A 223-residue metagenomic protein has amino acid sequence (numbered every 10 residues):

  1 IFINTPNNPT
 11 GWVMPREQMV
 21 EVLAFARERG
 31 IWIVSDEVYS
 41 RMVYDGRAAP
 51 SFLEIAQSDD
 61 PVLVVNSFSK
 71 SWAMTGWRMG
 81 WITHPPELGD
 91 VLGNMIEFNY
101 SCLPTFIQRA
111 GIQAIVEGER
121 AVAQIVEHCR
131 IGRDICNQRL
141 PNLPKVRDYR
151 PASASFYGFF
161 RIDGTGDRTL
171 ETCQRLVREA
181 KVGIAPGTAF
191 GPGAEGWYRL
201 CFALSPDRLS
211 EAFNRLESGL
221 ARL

Functional and structural regions predicted by a protein language model:
I1-R47: Active-site phosphate-binding strand-loop segment of PLP-dependent enzymes
A26, L140, L176-V177: A generic structural signal for well-ordered alpha-helical segments
G30-W32, P61-L63, G183: Proline-centered loop/turn at the N-terminus of a beta-strand
I55, D60-R130, N137-P141, L220: Conserved core segment of the aminotransferase class I/II
I112, H128-N137, Y149-I162: Conserved glycine-rich beta-strand-loop-beta hairpin in the small C-terminal domain of fold type I
K145-Y149, G183-T188: A short linear hydrophobic-aromatic micro-motif
G166-R168, R175-I184, F190-L223: PLP-dependent enzyme catalytic core of the Aspartate aminotransferase-like
